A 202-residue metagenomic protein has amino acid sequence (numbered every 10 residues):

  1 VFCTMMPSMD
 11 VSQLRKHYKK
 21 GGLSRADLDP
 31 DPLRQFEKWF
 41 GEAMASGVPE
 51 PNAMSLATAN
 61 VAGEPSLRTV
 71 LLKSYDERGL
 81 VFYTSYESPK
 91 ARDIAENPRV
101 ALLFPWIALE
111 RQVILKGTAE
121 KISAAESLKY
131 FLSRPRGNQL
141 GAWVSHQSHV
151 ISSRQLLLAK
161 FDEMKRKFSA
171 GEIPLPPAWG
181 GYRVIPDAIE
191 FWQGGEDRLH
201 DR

Functional and structural regions predicted by a protein language model:
F2-R202: Binding-site signature for planar aromatic cofactors or substrates
